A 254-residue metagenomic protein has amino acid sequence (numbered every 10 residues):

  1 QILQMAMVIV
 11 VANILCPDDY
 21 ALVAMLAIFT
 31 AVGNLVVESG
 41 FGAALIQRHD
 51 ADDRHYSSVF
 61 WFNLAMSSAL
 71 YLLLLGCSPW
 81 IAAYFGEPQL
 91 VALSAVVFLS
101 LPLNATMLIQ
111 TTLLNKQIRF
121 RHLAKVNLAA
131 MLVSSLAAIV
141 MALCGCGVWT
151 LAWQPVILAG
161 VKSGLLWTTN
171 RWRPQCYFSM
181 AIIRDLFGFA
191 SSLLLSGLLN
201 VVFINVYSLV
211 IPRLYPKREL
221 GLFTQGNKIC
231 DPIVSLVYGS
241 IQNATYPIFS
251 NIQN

Functional and structural regions predicted by a protein language model:
Q1-F41, M66-S78, S100, A130-I139 (+2 more regions): Signature of the first transmembrane helix
A12-L26, R48-V59, Y71-F98, M141-A152 (+1 more regions): Membrane-interface helix-capping segments at transmembrane helix termini in multi-pass transporters
A21, D52-A65, F187, T224 (+1 more regions): Interfacial transmembrane-helix starts/ends
M25-T30, W61-N63, V91-V96, R119-L123 (+3 more regions): Short alpha-helical transmembrane interface motifs in multi-pass membrane proteins
L35-D53, N115-K116, G226, C230-N254: Helix-loop junctions and terminal segments of transmembrane helices in multi-pass membrane transport/translocation
A44-D53, P102-N127, C144, W149 (+2 more regions): Membrane-interface junctions at transmembrane-helix termini in multi-pass inner-membrane proteins
V91-F98, V126-R171, D185-F189, S196 (+1 more regions): Hydrophobic alpha-helical transmembrane segments
R121, G164-L209, L214, R218-E219 (+1 more regions): Interhelical loop/hinge segments that connect adjacent transmembrane helices in multipass membrane
